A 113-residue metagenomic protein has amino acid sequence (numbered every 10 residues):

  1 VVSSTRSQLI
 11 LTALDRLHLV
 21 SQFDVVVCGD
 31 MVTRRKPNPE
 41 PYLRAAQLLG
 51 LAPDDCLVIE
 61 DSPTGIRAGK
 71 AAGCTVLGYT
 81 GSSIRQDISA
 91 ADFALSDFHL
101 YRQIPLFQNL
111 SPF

Functional and structural regions predicted by a protein language model:
S7, L11-F113: Asp-based, Mg2+/Mn2+-dependent phosphohydrolase catalytic module
